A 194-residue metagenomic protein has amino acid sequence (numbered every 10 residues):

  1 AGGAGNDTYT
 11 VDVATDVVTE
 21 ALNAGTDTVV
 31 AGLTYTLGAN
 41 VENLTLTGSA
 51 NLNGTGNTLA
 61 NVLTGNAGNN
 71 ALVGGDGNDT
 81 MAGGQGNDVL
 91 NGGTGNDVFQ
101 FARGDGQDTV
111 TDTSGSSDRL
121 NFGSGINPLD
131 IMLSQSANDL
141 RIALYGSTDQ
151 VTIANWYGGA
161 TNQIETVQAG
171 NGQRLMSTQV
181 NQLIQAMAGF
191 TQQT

Functional and structural regions predicted by a protein language model:
A1-A39, N51-T55, A60-A137, A143 (+1 more regions): Acidic, glycine-rich calcium-binding repeat modules characteristic of RTX/beta-roll and related beta-solenoid repeat
T47-S49: Conserved beta-strand/loop elements of the cytosolic catalytic core of P-type E1-E2 ATPases, chiefly in the P-domain
D139-T194: Low-complexity acidic/polar repeat-biased segments
